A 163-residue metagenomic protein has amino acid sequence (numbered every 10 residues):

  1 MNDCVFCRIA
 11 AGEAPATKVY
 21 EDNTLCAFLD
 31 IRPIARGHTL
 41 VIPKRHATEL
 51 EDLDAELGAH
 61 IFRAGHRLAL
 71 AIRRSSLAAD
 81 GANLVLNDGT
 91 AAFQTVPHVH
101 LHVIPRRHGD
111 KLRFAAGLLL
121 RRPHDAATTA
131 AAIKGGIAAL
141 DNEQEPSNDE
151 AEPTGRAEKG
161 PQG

Functional and structural regions predicted by a protein language model:
M1-G163: HIT superfamily nucleotide-processing domains
